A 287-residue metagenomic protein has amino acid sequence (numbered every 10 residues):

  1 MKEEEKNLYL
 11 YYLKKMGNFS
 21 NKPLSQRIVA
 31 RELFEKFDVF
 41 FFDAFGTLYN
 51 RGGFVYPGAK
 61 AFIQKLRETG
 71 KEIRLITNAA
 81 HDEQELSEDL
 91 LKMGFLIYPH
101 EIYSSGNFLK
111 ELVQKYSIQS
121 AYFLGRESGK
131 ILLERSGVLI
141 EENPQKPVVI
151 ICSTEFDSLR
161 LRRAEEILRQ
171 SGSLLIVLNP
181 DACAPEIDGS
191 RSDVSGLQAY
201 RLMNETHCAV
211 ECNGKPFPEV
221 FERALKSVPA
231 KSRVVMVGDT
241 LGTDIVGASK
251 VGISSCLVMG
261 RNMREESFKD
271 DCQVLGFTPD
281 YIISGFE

Functional and structural regions predicted by a protein language model:
M1-G53, P57-K60, Q64-R74, S87-H100 (+1 more regions): Asp-based, Mg2+/Mn2+-dependent phosphohydrolase catalytic module
A79-E83: Canonical radical SAM enzyme core domain
G106: Class I S-adenosyl-L-methionine
